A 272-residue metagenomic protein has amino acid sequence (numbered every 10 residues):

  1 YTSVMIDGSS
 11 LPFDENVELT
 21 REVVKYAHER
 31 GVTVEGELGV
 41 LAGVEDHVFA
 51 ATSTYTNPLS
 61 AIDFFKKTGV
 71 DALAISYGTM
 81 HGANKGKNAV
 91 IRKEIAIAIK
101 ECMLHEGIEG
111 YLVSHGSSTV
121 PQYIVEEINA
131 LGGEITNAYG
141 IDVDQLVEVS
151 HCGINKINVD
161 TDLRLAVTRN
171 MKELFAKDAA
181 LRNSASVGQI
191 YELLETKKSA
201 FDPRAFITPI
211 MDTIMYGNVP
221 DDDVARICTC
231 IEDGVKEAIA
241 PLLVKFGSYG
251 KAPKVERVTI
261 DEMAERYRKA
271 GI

Functional and structural regions predicted by a protein language model:
Y1-Y111, Q122-E127, L131-Y139, V143 (+1 more regions): Alpha/beta enzyme core
S114-T119: Short catalytic/ligand-gating loop segments at beta-alpha or beta-beta junctions within enzyme catalytic domains
D144-I272: C-terminal alpha-helical cap/extension of soluble enzyme domains
